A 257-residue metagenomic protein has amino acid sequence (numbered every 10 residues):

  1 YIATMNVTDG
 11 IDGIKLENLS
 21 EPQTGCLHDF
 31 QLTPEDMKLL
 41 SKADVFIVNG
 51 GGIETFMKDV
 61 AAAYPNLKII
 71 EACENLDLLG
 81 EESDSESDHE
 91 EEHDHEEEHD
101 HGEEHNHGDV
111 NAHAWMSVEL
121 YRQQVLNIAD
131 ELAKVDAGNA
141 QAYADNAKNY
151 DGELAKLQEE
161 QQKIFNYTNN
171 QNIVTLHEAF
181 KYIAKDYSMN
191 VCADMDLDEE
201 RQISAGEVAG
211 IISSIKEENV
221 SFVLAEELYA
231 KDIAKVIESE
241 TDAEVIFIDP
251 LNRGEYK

Functional and structural regions predicted by a protein language model:
Y1-K257: Extracytoplasmic metal-acquisition and chelation regions
